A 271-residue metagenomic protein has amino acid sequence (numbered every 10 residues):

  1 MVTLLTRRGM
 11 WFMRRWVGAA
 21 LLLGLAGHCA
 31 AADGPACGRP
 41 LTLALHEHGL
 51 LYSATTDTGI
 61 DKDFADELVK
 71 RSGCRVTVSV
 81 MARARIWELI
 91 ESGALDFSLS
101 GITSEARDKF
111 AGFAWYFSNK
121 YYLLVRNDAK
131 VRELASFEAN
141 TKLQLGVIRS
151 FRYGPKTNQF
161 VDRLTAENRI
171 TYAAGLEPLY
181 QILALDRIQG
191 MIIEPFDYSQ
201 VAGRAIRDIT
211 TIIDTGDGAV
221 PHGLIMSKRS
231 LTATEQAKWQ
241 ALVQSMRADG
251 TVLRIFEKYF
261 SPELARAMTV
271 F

Functional and structural regions predicted by a protein language model:
D33-I102, A106-K109, Y172, W239 (+2 more regions): Extracytoplasmic small-molecule ligand-binding "clamshell" domains of the periplasmic binding protein/Venus flytrap
L41-L45, F113-L134, I225-S227: Hydrophobic/proline-rich hinge and linker segments of small-molecule sensing/allosteric domains, predominantly
L45-H48, N119-Y122, R204-V243, P262-F271: Periplasmic-binding protein-like
A65-S72, W115-Y116, T141, F151-A173 (+1 more regions): Ligand-binding cleft/hinge of the Venus flytrap
R75, R152-T171, V243-F271: Ligand-binding clefts/hinges and TM-proximal coupling segments of bilobed small-molecule sensing domains
S79, A84-D96, E138, L176-D197 (+1 more regions): Short helices/loops that flank or line small-molecule/ion binding pockets
R85, S100-K109, Q189-G218: A ligand-binding cleft/hinge motif common to bilobed small-molecule-binding domains
V125-L145, F160-V161: Flexible hinge/capping segments at coil-to-helix
